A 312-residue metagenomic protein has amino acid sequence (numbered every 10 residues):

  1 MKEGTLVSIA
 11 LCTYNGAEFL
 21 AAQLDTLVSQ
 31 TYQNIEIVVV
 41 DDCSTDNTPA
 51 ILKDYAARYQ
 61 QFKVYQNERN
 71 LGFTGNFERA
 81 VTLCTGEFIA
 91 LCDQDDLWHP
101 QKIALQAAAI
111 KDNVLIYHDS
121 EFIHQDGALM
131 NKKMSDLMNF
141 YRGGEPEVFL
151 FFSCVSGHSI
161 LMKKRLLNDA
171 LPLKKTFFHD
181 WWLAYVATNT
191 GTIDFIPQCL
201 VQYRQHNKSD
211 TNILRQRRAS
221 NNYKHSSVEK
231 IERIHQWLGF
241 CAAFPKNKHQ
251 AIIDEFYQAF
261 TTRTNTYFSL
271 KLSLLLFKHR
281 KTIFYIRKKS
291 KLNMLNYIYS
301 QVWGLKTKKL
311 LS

Functional and structural regions predicted by a protein language model:
M1-Q216: Nucleotide-sugar donor-binding/catalytic module of glycosyltransferases that assemble extracellular/cell-envelope
N189, Q202-S312: C-terminal subregions of glycosyltransferases and related glycan-biosynthesis enzymes
